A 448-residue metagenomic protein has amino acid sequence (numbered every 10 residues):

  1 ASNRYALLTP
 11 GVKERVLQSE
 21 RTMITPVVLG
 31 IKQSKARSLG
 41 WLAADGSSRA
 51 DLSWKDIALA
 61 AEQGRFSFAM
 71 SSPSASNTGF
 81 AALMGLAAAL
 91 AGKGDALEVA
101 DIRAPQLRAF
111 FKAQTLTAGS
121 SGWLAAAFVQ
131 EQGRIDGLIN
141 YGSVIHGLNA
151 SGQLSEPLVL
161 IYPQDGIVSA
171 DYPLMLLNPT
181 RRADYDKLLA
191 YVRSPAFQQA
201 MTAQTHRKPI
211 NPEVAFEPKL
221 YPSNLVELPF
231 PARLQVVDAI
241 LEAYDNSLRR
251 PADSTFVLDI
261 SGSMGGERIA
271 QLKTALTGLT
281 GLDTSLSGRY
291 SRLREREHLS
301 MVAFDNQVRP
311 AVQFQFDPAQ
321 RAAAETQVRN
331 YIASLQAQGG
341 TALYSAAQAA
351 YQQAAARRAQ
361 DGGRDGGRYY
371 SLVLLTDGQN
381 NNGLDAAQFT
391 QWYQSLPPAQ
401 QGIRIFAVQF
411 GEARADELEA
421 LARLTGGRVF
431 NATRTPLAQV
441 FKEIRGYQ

Functional and structural regions predicted by a protein language model:
A1-R65: N-terminal segment of the mature folded domain
L17-L29, L107-F110, G152-R182, D186: Periplasmic-binding protein-like
A88-L160: Ligand-binding pocket segment of bilobal, Venus flytrap-like solute-binding proteins
E156, Y162, T376-T435, F441-I444: VWA/integrin I-like adhesion module and closely mimicked acidic/polar interface patches used
Y191-E213: Periplasmic-binding protein-like
T205-T255, G262-A270: Acidic, polar low-complexity linker/tail segments
R249-P318, A347, S371-L375, Q409-R414: Von Willebrand factor
R309-A311, A319-Y369, F406-D416, P436-V440: Von Willebrand factor
